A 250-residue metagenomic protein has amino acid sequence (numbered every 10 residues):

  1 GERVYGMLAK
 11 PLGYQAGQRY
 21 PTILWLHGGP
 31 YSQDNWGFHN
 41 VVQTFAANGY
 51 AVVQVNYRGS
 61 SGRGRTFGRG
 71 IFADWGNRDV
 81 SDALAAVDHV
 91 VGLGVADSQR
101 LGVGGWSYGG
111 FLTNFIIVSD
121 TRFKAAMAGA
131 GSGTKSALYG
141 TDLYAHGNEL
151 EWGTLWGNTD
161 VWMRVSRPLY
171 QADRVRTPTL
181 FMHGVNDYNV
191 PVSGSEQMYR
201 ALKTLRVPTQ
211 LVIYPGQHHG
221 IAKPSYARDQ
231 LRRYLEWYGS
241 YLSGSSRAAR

Functional and structural regions predicted by a protein language model:
G1-G13, D88: Flexible, glycine/threonine-enriched loop-and-boundary segments that flank and lead into catalytic domains of large
A9, W25-L26, G104, M182: Short hydrophobic segments within beta-strands
K10, G17-G28: Short beta-strand element of the alpha/beta-hydrolase
Y14-Q15, S32, Y188: Short beta-strands and strand-coil junctions in structured, solvent-facing domains, enriched
G28-S32, V52: Serine-hydrolase catalytic-loop signature spanning alpha/beta hydrolases and amidase-signature enzymes
D34-G37, G62: Glycine/threonine-rich flexible loop motifs
W36-V55: Short amphipathic alpha-helix adjacent to the substrate-entry channel of hydrolases
Q54-R250: Active-site-proximal cap/loop segments of hydrolase catalytic domains
